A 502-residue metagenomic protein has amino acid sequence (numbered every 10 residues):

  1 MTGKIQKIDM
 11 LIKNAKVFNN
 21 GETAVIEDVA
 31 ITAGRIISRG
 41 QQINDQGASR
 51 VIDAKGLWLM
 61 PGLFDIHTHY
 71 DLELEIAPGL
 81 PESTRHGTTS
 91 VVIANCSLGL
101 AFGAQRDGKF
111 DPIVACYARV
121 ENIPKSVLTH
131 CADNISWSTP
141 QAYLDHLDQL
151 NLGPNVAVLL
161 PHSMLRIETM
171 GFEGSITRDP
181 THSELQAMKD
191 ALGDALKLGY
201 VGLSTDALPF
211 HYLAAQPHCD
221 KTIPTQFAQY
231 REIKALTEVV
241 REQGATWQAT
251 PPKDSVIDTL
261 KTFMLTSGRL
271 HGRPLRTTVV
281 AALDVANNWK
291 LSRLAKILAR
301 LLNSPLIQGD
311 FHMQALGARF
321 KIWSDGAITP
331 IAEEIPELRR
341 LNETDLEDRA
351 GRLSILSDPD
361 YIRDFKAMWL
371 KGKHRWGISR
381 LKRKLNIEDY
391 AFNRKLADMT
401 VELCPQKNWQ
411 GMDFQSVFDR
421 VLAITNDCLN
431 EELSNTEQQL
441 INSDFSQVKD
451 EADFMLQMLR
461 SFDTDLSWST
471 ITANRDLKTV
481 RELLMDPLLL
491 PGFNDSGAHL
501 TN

Functional and structural regions predicted by a protein language model:
T2-M10, V17-G62: Histidine-rich, glycine-flanked metal-binding segment
K7-I12, D45-A94: Replace "His-x-His-based motif
A15, G34, G56, H67 (+5 more regions): Divalent metal-coordination and catalytic microenvironments
F18, T23, I36, I43-N44 (+7 more regions): Short, glycine-/Ser/Thr-/acidic-enriched flexible segments
I76-D190, D194-G202: Divalent-metal coordination cores built from histidine and acidic residues
Q105-C116, P217-T222, Q226, T262-T266 (+1 more regions): Short low-complexity, flexible loop/linker segments enriched in glycine and/or proline with clustered acidic
A115-A132, S136, G174-H182, A215-Q229 (+3 more regions): Glycine-rich tight-turn/loop motif centered on a GG-T
Y143-L147, G153-N155, L159-T169, I176-H182 (+6 more regions): Active-site neighborhoods of metal-dependent hydrolases
